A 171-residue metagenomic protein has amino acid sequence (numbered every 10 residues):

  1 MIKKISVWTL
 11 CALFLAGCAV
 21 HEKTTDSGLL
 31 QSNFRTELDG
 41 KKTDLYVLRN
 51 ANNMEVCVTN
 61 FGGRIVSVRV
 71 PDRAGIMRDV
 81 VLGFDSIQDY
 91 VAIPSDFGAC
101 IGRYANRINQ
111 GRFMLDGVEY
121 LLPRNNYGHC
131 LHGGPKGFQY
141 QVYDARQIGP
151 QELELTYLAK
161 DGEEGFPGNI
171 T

Functional and structural regions predicted by a protein language model:
M1-V7: Bacterial N-terminal signal peptides that target proteins for export
W8-A16: Bacterial N-terminal signal peptides
A19-T171: Surface-exposed acidic/polar loop and edge beta-strand patches at domain peripheries
